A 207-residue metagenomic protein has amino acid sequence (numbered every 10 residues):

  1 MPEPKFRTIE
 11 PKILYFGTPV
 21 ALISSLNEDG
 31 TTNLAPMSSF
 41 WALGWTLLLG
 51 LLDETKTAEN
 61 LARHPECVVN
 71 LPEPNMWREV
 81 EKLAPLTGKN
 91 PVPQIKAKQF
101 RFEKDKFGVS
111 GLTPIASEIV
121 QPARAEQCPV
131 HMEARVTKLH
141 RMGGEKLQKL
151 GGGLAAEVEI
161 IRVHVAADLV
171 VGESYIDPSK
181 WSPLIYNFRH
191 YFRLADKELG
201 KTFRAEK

Functional and structural regions predicted by a protein language model:
M1-K207: Basic, polyanion-binding surface patches
